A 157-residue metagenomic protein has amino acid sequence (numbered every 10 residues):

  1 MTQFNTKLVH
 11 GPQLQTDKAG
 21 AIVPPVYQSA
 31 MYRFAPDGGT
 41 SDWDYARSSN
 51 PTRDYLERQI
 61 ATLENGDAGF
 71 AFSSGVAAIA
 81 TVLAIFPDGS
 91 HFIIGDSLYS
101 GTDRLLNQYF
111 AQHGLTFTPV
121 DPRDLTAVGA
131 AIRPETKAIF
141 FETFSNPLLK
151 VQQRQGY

Functional and structural regions predicted by a protein language model:
M1-V26: Short conserved active-site loop signatures built around small residues
G20, I60, A78, F92 (+2 more regions): Buried hydrophobic positions in well-ordered alpha/beta secondary-structure cores of metabolic enzymes
M31-A80, I85, G101-F110: Conserved N-terminal alpha-helix of the aminotransferase class I/II PLP-enzyme fold
F70, H91-I93, K137: Conserved beta-strand elements of the Class I
A71, G95-D96, F117-V120, N146-K150: Glycine- and other small-residue-rich loops at beta-strand/loop junctions that grip anionic moieties
I85-T102, V120: Conserved PLP-anchoring active-site segment centered on the Schiff-base-forming lysine
Y109-D124: A glycine-rich helix N-cap at a beta->alpha junction
R123-Y157: Active-site phosphate-binding strand-loop segment of PLP-dependent enzymes
